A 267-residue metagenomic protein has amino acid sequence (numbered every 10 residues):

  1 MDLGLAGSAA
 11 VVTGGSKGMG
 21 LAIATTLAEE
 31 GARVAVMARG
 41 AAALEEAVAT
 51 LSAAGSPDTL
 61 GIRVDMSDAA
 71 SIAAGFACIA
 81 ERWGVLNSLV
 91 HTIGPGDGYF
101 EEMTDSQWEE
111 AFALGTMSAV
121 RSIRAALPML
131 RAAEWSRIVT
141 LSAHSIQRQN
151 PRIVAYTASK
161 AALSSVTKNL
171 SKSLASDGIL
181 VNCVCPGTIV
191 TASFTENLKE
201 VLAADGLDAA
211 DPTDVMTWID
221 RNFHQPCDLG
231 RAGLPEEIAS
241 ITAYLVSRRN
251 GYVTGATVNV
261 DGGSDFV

Functional and structural regions predicted by a protein language model:
A9, S16-G18: Conserved glycine-rich cofactor-binding loop
Y99-F112, F223: Substrate-binding pocket helix/loop in short-chain dehydrogenase/reductase
E101, R148-V154, S176-D177, G230 (+2 more regions): Active-site loop immediately N-terminal to the catalytic Tyr-X3-Lys motif of short-chain dehydrogenase/reductase
I123, S159, T167: Active-site helix of classical SDR
P128, K172-S173, G251: Alpha-helical segment proximal to the catalytic Tyr-Lys
R148, R231, T242-A243, T254-V267: Short C-terminal tail/terminal secondary-structure segment of NAD(P)H-dependent dehydrogenase/reductase domains
A175, L180, V253-G255: Short, small/polar-rich loop/turn modules that mediate ligand/substrate recognition or access, typified
